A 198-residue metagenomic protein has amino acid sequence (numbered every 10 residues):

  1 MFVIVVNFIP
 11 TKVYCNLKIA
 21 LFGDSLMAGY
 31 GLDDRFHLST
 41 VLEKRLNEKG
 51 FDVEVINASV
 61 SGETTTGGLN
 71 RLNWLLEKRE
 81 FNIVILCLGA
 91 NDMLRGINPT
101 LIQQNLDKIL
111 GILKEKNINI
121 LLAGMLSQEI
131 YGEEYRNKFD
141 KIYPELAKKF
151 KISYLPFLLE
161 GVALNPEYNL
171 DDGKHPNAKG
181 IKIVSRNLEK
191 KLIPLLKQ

Functional and structural regions predicted by a protein language model:
M1-N7: Bacterial N-terminal signal peptides
V3, G23-D24, K179: Membrane-interface segments of envelope glycosyltransferases acting on lipid-linked substrates or membrane lipids
F8-I9, V162: Hydrophobic alpha-helical segments, principally membrane-spanning helices and signal/leader peptides
T11-E63, R71-E80: Serine-esterase "nucleophile elbow" of acetyl-processing enzymes
T66: Pocket-flanking alpha-helical
L69-Q198: Alpha-helical cap/lid subdomain in secreted, periplasmic, or secretory-pathway luminal O-acyl-processing enzymes
